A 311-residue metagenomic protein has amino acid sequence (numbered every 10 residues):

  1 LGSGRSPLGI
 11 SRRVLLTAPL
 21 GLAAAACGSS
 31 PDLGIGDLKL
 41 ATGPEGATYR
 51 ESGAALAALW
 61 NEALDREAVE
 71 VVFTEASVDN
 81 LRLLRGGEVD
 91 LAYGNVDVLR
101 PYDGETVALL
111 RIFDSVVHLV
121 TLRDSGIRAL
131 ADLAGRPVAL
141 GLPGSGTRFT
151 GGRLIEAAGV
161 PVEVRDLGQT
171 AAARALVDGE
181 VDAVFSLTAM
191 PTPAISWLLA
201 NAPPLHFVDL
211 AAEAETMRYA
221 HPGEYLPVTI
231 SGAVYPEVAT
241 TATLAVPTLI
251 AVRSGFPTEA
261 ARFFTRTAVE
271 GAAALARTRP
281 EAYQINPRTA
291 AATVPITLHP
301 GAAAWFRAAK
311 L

Functional and structural regions predicted by a protein language model:
L1-I10, V14-A24: N-terminal secretory signal peptides
G28-S30: Bacterial signal peptide processing site
I35-A63, E67, V116-R174, D178 (+3 more regions): Bilobed "Venus flytrap"/periplasmic-binding protein-like clamshell domains and structurally analogous long
A54-A55, S77-V89, T170-V184, A189 (+1 more regions): Short helices/loops that flank or line small-molecule/ion binding pockets
G104-I112, A233-A242: A structural signal for short loop-to-beta-strand junctions that line the ligand-binding cleft of periplasmic/secreted
L109-V117, A200-A202, D209-A211, A242-A245: Short Pro/Gly-enriched coil loops immediately N-terminal to beta-strands
V116-I127, R218-E224, E237-A260, T267: A bilobed periplasmic-binding-protein/Venus flytrap-type ligand-binding module shared by bacterial periplasmic
L167, A171, D178, T188-A202 (+4 more regions): An extracytoplasmic/periplasmic, membrane-proximal ligand-sensing/linker region
